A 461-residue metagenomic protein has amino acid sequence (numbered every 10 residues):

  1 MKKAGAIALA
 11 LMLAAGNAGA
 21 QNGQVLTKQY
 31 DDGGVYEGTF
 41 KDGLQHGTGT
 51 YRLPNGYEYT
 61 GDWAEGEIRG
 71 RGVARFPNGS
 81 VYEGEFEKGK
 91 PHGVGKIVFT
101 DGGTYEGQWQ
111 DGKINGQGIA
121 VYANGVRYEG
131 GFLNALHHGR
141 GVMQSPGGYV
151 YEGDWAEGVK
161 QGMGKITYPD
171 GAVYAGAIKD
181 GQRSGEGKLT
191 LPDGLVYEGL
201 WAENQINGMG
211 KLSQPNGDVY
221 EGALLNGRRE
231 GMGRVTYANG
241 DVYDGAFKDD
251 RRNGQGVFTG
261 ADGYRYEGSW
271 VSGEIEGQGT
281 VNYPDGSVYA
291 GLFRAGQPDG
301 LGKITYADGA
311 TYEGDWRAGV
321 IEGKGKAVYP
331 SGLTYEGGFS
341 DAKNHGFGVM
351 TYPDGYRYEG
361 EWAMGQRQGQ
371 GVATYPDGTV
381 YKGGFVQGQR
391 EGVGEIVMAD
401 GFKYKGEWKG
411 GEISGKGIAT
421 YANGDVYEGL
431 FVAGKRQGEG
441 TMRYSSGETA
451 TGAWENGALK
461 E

Functional and structural regions predicted by a protein language model:
K2-A8: Sec-dependent signal peptide recognition, specifically the positively charged N-region followed immediately by
L11-M12: Repetitive helical segments and hydrophobic/amphipathic motifs
A15-N17: N-terminal signal peptide c-region/cleavage motif recognized by signal peptidases
V25-T39: An edge-strand/N-cap motif at the start of beta-rich repeat modules
V35-H46, E58-R69, V81-H92, T104-N115 (+15 more regions): Conserved anchor residues at repeat-unit boundaries in beta-strand-based tandem repeats, strongest for the MORN repeat
